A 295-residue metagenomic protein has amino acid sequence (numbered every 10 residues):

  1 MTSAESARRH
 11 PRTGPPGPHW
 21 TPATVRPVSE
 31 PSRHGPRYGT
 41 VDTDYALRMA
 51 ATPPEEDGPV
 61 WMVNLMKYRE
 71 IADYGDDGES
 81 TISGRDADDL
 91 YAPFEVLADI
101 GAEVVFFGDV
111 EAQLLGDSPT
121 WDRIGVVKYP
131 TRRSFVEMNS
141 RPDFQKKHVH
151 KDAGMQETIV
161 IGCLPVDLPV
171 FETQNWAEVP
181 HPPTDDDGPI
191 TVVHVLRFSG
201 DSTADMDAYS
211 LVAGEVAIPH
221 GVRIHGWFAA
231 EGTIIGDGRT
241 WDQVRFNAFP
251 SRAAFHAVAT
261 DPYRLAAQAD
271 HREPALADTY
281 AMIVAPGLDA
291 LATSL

Functional and structural regions predicted by a protein language model:
T2-R123, P130-E137, G154-A266, P274-L295: Short S/T/G/P-rich N-terminal loop/turn motif that feeds into the first structured element of a domain
Y129, M138-Q145: Short, amphipathic alpha-helical segments
S140, H150-A153: Short, surface-exposed basic-aromatic patches at helix termini and helix-loop junctions that form
D143-V149, Y263-A269: A common structural junction motif
